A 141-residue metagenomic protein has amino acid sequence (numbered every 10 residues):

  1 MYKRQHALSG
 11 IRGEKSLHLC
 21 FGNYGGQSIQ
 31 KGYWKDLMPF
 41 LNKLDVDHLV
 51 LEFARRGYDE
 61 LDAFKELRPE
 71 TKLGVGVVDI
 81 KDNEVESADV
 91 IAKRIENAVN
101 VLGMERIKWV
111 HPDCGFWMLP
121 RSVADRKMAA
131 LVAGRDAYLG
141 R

Functional and structural regions predicted by a protein language model:
K3-R141: Domain-level signal for soluble alpha/beta catalytic cores
